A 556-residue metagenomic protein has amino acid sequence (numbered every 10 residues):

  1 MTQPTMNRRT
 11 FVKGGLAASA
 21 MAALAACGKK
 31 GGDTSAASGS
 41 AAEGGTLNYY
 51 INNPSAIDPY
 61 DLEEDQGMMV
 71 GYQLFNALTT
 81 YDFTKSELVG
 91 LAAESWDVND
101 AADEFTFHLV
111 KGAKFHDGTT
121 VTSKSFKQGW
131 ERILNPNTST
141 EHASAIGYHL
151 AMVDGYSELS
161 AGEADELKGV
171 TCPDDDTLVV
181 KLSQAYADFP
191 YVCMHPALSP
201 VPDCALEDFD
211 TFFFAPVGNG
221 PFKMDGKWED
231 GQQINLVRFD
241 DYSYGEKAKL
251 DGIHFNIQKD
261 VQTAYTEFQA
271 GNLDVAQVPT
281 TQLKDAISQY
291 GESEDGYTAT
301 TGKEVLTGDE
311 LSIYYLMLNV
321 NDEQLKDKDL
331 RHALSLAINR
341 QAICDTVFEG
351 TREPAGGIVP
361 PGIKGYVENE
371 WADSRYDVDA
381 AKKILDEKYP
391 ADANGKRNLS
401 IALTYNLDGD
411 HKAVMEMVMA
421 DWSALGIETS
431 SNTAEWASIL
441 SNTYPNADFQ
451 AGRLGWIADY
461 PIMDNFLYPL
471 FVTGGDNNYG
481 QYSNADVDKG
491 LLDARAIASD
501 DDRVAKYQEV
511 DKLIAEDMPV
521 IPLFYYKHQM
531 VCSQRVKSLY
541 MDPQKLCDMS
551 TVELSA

Functional and structural regions predicted by a protein language model:
F11-V12, C344, S430-L440, N465-Q534 (+1 more regions): Extracytoplasmic/peripheral linker and loop segments enriched in polar/acidic and small residues with frequent Thr/Pro
K30, E353-K388, L407-A413: Structural transition elements
Y50-D100, V217, L546: N-terminal lobe/hinge region of extracytoplasmic solute-binding protein
D82-F83, D175, K181-A248, G252: Gly/Pro-rich hinge or "lid" segments in bacterial periplasmic/extracellular proteins
T122-G129, D175-K181, P221, L250-G252 (+4 more regions): Alpha-helical secondary-structure segments
S125-K127, L134, E141-P202: Surface-exposed binding/hinge segments that line and control ligand-binding clefts or catalytic entry sites
A205-D210, D241-Y290, M419, E428: Ligand-site clamp/hinge motif
M530-A556: Long beta-strand-rich cores associated with HINT superfamily self-processing modules
